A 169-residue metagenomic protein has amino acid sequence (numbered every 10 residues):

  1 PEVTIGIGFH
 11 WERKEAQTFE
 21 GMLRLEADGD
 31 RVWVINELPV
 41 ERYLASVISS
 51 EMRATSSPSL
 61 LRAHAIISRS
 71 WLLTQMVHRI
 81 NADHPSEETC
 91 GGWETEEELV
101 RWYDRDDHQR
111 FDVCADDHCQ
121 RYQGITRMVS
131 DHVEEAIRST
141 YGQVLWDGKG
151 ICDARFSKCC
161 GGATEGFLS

Functional and structural regions predicted by a protein language model:
P1-S169: Conserved, single-site charged/polar hotspot
